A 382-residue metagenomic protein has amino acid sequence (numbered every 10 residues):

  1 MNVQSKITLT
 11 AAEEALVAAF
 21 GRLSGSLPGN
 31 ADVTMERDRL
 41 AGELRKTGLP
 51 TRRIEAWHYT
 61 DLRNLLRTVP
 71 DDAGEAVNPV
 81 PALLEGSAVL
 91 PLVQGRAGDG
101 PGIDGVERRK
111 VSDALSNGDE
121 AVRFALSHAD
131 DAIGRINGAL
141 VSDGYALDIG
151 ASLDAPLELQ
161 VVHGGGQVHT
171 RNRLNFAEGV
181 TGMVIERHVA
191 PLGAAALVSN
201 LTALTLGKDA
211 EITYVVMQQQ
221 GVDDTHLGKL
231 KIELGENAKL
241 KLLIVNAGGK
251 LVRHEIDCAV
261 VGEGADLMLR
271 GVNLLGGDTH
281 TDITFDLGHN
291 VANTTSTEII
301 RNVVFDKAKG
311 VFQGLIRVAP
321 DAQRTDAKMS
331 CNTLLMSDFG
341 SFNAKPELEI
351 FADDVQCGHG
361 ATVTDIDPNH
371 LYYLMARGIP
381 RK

Functional and structural regions predicted by a protein language model:
N2-I7, G118, V122-I379: Conserved beta-strand/loop scaffold segments within soluble protein domains that form the structured core and edges
N2-N137: N-terminal amphipathic, basic helical "cap/leader" segment at the start of enzyme domains
L23, L27, A56, N64-V69 (+5 more regions): Residue-level detector of solvent-exposed, low-hydrophobicity positions
M35-P50, T364-R381: Hydrophobic/aromatic-rich, well-ordered segments within soluble, folded domains that form packed cores
G48-A56, A155-P156, T295, K382: Short amphipathic alpha-helical segments with coiled-coil-like heptad repeat character
